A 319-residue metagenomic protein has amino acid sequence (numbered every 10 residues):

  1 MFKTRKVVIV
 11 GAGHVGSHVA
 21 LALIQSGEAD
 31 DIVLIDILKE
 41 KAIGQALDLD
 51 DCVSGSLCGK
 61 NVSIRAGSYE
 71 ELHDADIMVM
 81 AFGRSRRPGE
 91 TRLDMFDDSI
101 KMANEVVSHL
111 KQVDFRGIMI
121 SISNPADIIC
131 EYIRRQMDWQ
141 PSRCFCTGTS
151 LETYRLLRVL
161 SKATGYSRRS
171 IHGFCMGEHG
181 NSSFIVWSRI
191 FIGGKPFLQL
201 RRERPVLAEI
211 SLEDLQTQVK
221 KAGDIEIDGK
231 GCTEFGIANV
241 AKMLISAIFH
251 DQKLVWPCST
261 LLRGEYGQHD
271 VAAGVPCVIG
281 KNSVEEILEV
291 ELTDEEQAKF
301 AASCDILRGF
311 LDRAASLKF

Functional and structural regions predicted by a protein language model:
A12-G13: Glycine-rich Rossmann-fold phosphate-binding loop(s) that bind the pyrophosphate of adenine dinucleotide cofactors
G16-S17: N-terminal Rossmann-fold NAD(P) dinucleotide-binding loop
L23: Aromatic pocket-lining residues of Rossmann-like dinucleotide-binding sites
I37-A75, R308-S316: Conserved N-terminal Rossmann-fold NAD(P) cofactor-binding segment
L57-G117: Rossmann-like NAD(P)-binding element
T91-L157: Rossmann-like NAD(P)(H) cofactor-binding subdomain of soluble oxidoreductases
M137-R143, E152-F319: C-terminal substrate-binding/catalytic lobe of Rossmann-fold NAD(P)-dependent dehydrogenases
